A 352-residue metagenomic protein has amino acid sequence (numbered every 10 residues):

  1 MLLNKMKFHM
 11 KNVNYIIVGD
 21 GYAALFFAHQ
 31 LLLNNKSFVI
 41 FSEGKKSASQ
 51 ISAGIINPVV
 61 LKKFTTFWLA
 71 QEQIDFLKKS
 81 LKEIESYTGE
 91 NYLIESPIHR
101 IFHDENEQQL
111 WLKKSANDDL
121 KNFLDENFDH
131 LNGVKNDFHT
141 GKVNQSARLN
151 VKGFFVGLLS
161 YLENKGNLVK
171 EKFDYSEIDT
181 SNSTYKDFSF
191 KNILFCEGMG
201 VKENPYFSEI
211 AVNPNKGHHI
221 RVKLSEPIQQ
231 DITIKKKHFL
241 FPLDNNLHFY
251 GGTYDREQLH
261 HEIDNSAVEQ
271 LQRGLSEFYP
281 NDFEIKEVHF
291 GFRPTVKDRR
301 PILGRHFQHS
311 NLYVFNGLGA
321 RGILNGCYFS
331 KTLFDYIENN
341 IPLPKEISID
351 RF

Functional and structural regions predicted by a protein language model:
K11-G21: Beta1/beta-strand and adjacent pyrophosphate-binding region of the FAD-binding site in flavoprotein oxidoreductases
G21-N34, G54-I55, V60, N91-L93 (+1 more regions): Active-site substrate-recognition segment that forms the wall of the catalytic cavity or substrate channel
L33-Q50: Glycine-rich FAD pyrophosphate-binding loop
G54-D137: Dinucleotide-binding Rossmann-like beta1-alpha1 core, especially the glycine-rich loop that anchors the ADP
T65-F76, G141-G157, E262-S266, L324: Short beta-strand to alpha-helix junction loop
K142-N192: Helical element adjacent to the flavin cofactor pocket in flavoenzyme catalytic cores
E287-F352: C-terminal catalytic lobe of FAD-dependent flavoproteins
